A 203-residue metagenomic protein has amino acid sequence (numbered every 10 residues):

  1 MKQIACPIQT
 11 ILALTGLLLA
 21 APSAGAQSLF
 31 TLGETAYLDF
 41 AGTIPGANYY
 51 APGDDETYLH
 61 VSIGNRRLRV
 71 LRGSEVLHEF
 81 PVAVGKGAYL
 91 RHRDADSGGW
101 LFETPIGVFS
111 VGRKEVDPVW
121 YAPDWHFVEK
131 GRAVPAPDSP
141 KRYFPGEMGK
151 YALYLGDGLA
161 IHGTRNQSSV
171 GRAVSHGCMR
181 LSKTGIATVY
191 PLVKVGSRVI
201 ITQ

Functional and structural regions predicted by a protein language model:
K2-Q203: N-terminal pre-domains immediately preceding structured catalytic cores
